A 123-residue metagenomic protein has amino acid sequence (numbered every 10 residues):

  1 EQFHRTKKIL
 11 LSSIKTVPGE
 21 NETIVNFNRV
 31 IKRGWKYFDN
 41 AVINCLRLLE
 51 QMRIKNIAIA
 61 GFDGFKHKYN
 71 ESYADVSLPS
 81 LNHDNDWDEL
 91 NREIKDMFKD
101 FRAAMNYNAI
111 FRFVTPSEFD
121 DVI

Functional and structural regions predicted by a protein language model:
E1-I123: Metal-ion/cofactor- or nucleotide/acyl-coenzyme-handling active-site neighborhoods
